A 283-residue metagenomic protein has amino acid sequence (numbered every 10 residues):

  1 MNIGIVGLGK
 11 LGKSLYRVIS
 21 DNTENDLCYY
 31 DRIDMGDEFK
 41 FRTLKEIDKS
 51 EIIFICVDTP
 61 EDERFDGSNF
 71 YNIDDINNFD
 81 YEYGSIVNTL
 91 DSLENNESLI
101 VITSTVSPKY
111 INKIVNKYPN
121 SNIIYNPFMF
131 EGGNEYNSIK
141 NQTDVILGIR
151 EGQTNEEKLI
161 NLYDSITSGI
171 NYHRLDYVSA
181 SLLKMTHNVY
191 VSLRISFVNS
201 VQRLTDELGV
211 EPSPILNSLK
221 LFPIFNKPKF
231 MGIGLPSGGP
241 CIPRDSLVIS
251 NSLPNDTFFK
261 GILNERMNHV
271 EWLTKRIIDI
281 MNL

Functional and structural regions predicted by a protein language model:
M1-L283: Structural/interface elements that position substrates and couple domains in central-metabolism enzymes
